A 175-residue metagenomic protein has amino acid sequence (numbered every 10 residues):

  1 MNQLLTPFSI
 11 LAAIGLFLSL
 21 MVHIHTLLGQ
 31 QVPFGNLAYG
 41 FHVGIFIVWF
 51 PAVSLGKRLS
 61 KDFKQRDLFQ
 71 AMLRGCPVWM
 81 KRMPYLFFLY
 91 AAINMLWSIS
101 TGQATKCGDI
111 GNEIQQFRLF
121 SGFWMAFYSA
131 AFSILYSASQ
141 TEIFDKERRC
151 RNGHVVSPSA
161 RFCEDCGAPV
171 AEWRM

Functional and structural regions predicted by a protein language model:
M1-R66: N-terminal first transmembrane alpha-helix
G29-L37, I93-S121: Interfacial non-cytosolic loop connecting adjacent transmembrane helices
L55-F69, I99-C107, A126-R151: Cytosolic juxtamembrane helix at the C-terminal end of the final transmembrane segment
S60-A91: Loop-to-transmembrane helix junctions at the membrane interface
R149, R161-F162: The −1 position to Zn-ligating cysteines in a subset of zinc-ribbon hairpins
R151-H154, G167: Cys/His-coordinated zinc-binding microdomains
V156-S159, E172-W173: Short, non-ligating residues that shape and space the ligands of small metal-coordination modules and catalytic
G167-M175: Short Cys/His-rich micro-motifs in 6-15 aa windows
